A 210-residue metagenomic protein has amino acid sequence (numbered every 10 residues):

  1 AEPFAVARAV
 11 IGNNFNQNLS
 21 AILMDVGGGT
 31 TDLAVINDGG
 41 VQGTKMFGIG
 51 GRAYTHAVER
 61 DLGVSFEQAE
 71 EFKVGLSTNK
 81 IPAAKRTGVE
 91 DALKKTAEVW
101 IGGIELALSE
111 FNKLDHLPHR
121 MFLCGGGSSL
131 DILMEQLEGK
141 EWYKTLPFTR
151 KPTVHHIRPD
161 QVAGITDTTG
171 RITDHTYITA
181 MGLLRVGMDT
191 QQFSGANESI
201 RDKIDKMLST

Functional and structural regions predicted by a protein language model:
A1-P3: A short glycine-rich beta-strand->turn/loop micro-motif centered on a GG-aromatic cluster
A5, G28-G29: Short, glycine/acidic-enriched loop or turn micro-motifs at the edges of active sites
A5-G12, N16, S20, M46-L62 (+1 more regions): Helical "lid/coupling" subdomains associated with nucleotide-phosphate turnover
A21-D25: Short glycine-aspartate micro-motif
G29-T30, S109: Short, flexible segments with low predicted structural confidence
T31-V35: Short beta-strand scaffold segments in enzyme catalytic cores
V41-Q42: Short hydrophobic beta-strand segments in globular cytosolic domains
